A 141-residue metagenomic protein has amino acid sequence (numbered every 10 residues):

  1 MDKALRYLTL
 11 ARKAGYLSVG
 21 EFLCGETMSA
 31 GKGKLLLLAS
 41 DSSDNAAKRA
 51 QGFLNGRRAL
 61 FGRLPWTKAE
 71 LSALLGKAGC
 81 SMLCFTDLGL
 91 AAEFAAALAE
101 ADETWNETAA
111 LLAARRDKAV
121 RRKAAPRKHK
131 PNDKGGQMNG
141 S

Functional and structural regions predicted by a protein language model:
K3-L38: N-terminal first-folded block
E26-M28, A50-Q51, E70-L75: Short, flexible, solvent-exposed loop/turn segments with mixed acidic/basic and small polar residues
G33-K34, S43-G52: N-terminal positively charged helical leader segments and presequences
D41-D44, L90: Gly/Ser/Thr-rich loops at beta-strand to alpha-helix junctions that form or flank small-molecule/cofactor-binding
Q51-G56, A99-E100: Short, solvent-exposed amphipathic alpha-helical segments in soluble enzyme and RNA/protein-processing domains
G56-T86: Mid-chain, well-packed structural core segment of small domains
L75-A114: C-terminal structural segments of small proteins and small subunits
A113-S141: Charge-patterned, long linear interaction tracts outside catalytic cores
